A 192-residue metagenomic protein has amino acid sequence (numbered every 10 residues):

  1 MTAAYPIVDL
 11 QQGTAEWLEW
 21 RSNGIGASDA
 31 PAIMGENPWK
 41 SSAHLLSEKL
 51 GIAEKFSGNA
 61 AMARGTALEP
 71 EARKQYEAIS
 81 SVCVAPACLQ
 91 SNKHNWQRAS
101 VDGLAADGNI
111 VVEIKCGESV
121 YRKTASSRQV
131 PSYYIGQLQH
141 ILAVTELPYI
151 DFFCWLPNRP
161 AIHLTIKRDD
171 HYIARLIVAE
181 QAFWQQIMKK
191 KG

Functional and structural regions predicted by a protein language model:
M1-A67: Charged, glycine-rich intrinsically disordered N-terminal tails and low-complexity linkers that flank
A4-Y5, A32-I33, E71-K74, Y149-F153: Intrinsically disordered, low-complexity boundary segments flanking structured domains
W20-N23, R73, G117, I141: Short amphipathic alpha-helical "recognition" segments used for binding
A43, R73, L138: Generic structural marker for isolated residues within well-ordered, non-membrane alpha-helices of soluble domains
K55, E71, V112-K115: Extended, charge-rich alpha-helical segments
A61-V84: Acidic-basic catalytic patches of nuclease active cores, encompassing PD-(D/E)XK and other metal-cofactor nuclease
S80-K190: Nucleic-acid nuclease catalytic cores
